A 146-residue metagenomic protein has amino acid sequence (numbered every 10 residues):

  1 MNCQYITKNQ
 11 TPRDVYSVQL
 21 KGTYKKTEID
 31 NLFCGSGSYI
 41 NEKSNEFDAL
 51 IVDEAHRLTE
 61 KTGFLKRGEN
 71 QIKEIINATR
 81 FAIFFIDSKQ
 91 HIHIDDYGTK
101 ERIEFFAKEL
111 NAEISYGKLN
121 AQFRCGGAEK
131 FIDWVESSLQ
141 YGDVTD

Functional and structural regions predicted by a protein language model:
M1: P-loop NTPase Walker A phosphate-binding motif
Q4, K8-V18, S38-N45, A49-D146: Conserved helicase motor core of SF1/SF2 NTP-dependent helicases
S17-N41: Short glycine-rich substrate-engagement loop in P-loop NTPases that contacts/grips substrate
